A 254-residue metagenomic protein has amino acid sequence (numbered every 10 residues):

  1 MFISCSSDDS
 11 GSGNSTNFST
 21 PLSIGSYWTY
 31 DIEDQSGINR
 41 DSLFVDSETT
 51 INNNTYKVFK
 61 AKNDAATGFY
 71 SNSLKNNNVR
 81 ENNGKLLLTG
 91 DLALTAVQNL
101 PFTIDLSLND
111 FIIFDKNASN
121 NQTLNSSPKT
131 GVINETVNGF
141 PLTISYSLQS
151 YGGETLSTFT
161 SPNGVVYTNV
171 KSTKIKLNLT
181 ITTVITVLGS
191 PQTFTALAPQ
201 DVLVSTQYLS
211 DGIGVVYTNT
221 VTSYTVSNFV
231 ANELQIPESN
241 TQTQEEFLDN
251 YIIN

Functional and structural regions predicted by a protein language model:
F2-S4: C-terminal motif of bacterial Sec signal peptides marking the signal peptidase cleavage site
S6-D9: Bacterial signal peptide processing site
G11-N254: Conserved functional acidic sites
